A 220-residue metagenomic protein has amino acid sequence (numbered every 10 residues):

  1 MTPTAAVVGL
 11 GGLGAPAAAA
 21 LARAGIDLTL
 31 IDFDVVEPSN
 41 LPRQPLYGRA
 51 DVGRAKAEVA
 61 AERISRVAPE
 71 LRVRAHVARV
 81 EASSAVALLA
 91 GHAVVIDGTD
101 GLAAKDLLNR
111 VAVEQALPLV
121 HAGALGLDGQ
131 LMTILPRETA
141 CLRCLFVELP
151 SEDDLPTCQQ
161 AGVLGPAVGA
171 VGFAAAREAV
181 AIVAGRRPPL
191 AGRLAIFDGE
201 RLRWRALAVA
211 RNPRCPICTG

Functional and structural regions predicted by a protein language model:
M1-G220: Adenine nucleotide-associated cytosolic modules
